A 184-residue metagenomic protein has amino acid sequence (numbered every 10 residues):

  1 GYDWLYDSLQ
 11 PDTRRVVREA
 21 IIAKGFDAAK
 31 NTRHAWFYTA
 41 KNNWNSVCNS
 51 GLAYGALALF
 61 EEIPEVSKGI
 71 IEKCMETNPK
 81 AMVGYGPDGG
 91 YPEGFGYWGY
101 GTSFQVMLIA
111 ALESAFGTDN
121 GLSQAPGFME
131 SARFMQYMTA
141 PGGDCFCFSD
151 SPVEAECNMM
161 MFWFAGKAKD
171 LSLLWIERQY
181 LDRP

Functional and structural regions predicted by a protein language model:
G1-G96, M107: Active-site lining segments of carbohydrate-active enzymes
Y97-P184: Carbohydrate-active enzyme catalytic cores, enriched for enzymes that act on polyanionic acidic polysaccharides
